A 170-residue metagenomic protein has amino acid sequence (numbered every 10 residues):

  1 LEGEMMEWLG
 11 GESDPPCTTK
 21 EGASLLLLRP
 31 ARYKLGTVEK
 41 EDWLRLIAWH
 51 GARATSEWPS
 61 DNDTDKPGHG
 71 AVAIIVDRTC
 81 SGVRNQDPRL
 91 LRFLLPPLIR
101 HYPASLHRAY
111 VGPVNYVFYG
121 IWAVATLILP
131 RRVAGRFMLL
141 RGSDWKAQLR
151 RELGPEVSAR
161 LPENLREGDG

Functional and structural regions predicted by a protein language model:
L1-G170: Basic, amphipathic alpha-helical/coil surface patches used to engage anionic, phosphate-bearing ligands and membranes
